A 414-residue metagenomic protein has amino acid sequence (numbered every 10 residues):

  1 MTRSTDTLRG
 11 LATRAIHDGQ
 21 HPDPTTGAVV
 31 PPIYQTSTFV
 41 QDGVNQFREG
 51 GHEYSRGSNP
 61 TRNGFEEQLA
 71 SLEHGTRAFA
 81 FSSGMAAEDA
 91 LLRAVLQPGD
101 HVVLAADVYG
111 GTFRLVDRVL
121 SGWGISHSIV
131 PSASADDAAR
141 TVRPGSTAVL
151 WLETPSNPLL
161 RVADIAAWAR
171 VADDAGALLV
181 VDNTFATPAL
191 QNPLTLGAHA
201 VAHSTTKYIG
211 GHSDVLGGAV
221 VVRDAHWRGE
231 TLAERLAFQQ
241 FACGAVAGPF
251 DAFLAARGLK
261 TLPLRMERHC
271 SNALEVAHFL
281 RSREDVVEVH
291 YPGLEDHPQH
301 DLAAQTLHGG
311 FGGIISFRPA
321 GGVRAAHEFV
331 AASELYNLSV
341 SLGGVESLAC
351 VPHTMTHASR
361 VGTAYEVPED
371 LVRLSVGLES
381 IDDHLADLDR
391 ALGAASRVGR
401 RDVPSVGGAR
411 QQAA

Functional and structural regions predicted by a protein language model:
M1-G51, V289, R400-A414: N-terminal glycine-rich, Lys/His-bearing helix-loop that initiates the first secondary-structure elements of many
T2-T7, P24, A78-D285, H290 (+2 more regions): Conserved PLP-enzyme active-site core in the AAT-like
A15-V29, R324-V361: C-terminal core of ALDH-fold dehydrogenases
T38-D89, G111-R118: Conserved N-terminal alpha-helix of the aminotransferase class I/II PLP-enzyme fold
T38-F39, V222-W227, L259, P319-G322 (+1 more regions): Short loop segments at secondary-structure junctions
D117, S126, A331, S347-A414: PLP-dependent enzyme catalytic core of the Aspartate aminotransferase-like
L254-L264, G312-A320, R373-G377: Short, well-ordered beta-strand elements within core beta-sheets of diverse protein domains
L274-E334, L338-V340, S359-T363, R400-G407: Conserved small-domain helix->loop->beta segment predominantly found in fold-type I
